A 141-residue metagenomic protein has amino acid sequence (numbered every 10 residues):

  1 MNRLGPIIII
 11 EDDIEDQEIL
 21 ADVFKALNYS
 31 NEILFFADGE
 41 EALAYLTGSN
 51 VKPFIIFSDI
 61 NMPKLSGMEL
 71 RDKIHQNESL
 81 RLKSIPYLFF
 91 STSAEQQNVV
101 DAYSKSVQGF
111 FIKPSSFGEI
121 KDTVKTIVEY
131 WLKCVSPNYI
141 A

Functional and structural regions predicted by a protein language model:
R3-L4, Y29-S30, V51-I55, L80-P86: His-Asp phosphorelay/catalytic-motif detector in bacterial-type signaling
L4-F24, I56: Conserved acidic segment of CheY-like receiver
A21, F35-I55: Acidic, metal-coordinating helix/loop segments flanking the phosphotransfer/catalytic sites of two-component signaling
M62: Receiver (REC) domain active-site loop signature in two-component systems and cognate sites in sensor histidine kinases
A102-Q108: As written
S115-T126, Y139: C-terminal output helix
